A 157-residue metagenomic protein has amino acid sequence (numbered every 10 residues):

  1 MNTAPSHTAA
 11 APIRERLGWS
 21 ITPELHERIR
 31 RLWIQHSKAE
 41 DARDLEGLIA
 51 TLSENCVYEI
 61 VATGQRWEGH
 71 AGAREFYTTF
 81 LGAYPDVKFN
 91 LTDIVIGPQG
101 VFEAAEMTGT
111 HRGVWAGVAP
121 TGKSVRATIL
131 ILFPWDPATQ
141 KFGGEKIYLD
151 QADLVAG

Functional and structural regions predicted by a protein language model:
M1-E54, R66: Short, low-complexity N-terminal intrinsically disordered segments enriched in polar/charged residues
N2, H7, S124-A156: Short beta-strand edge/turn micro-motifs at domain boundaries
A10-P12, Y84, T110, F142: C-terminal-biased regions
E27-R31, L45-P98, E106-T110: A solvent-exposed, acidic/Ser-Thr-rich amphipathic alpha-helical stretch
V57, A104-E106, L130, P134: Residue-level recognition of well-ordered beta-strand positions that form the cores of beta-sheet-rich folds across
E59, A104, G143-K146: Beta-strand residues in well-ordered beta-sheet regions across diverse protein folds
D86, T108-K123, V155: Short, cysteine-centered beta-strand-loop-beta hairpins and adjacent loop/turn segments enriched in charged/polar
I94-F102, P134-K141: A short, structured loop/turn motif at beta-sheet edges
